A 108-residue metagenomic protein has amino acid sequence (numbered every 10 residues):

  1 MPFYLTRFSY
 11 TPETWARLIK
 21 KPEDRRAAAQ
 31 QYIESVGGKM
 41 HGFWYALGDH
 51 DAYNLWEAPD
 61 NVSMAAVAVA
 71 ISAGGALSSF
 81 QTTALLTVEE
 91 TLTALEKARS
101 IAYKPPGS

Functional and structural regions predicted by a protein language model:
M1-E34, K39, H50, V88-S108: Short S/T/G/P-rich N-terminal loop/turn motif that feeds into the first structured element of a domain
Y4-F8, G42-A68: Short, well-ordered beta-strand segments in beta-rich or mixed alpha/beta enzyme and ligand-binding folds
E13-R17, Y45, T83: Flexible, active-site-adjacent loop/turn segments at secondary-structure boundaries
G37-W44, S79-Q81: A short linear hydrophobic-aromatic micro-motif
A58-V88: An amphipathic, aromatic/His-enriched active-site/gating alpha helix that lines ligand/cofactor pockets
